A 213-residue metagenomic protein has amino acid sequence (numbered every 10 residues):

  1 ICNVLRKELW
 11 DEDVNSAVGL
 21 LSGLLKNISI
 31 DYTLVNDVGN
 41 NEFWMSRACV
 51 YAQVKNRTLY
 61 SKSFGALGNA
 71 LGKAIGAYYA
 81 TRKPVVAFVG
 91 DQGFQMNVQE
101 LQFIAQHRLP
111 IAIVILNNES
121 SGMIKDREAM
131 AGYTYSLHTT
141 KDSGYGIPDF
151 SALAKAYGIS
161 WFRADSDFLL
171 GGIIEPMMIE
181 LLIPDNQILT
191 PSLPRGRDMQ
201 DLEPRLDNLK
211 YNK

Functional and structural regions predicted by a protein language model:
I1-A80: Active-site diphosphate/adenylate-binding microenvironment
W44-K213: Thiamine diphosphate
